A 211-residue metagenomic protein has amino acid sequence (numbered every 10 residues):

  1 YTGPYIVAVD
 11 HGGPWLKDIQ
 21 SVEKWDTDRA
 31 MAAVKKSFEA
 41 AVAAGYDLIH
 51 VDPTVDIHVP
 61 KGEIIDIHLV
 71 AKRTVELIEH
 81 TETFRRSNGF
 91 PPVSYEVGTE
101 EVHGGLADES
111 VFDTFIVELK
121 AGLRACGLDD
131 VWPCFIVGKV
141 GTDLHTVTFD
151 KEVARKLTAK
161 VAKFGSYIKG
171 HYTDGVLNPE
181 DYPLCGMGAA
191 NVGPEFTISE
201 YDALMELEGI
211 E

Functional and structural regions predicted by a protein language model:
V7-D10, D47-T54, G89-G98: Short beta-strand segments at enzyme active-site cores
A8-V34, L106-A107, Y167-H171: Active-site mouth loops of central-metabolism enzymes
W15-D18, V51, I57-P60, L144-T146: Short acidic/His/Gly/Ser-rich catalytic and metal-binding motifs that mark active-site loops of diverse hydrolases
D18-V22, A41, P60-E63: Short acidic, glycine/proline-rich loop/turn micro-motifs
A32-V42, D47, I65-F90, G98-E211: Active-site capping/gating regions of soluble enzymes
